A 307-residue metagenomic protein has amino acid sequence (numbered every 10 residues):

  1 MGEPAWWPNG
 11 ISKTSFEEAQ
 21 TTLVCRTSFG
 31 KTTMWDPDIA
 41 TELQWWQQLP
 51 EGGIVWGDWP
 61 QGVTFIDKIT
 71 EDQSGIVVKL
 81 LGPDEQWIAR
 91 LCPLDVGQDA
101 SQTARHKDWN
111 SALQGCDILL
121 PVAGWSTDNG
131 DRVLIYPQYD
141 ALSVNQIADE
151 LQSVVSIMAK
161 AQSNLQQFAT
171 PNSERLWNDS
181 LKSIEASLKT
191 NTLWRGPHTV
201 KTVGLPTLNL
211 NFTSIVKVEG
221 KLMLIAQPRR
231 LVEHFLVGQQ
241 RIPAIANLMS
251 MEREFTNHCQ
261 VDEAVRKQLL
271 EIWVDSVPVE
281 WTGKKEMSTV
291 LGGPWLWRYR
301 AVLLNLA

Functional and structural regions predicted by a protein language model:
M1, L80, L208, T213-K217: Conserved catalytic-core segments centered on acid/base and nucleophilic motifs
G2-L193, G220, R230, F235-D262: Conserved ATP-binding subdomain of kinase catalytic cores across diverse folds
G115-L119, T199-V200, S288: Short helix-terminating capping/connector loops at secondary-structure junctions
L151-S156, A246-M249, R253, V261-A307: Helix-rich C-terminal or lid/interface subdomains of diverse kinases
G196-S214: Catalytic-loop of the protein kinase fold
K201, F235-I242, V290-G293: Short, solvent-exposed segments of well-ordered alpha helices
I215, P228-R229: Charge-patterned, long linear interaction tracts outside catalytic cores
M223-Q227: Pre-DFG segment of protein kinase catalytic domains
